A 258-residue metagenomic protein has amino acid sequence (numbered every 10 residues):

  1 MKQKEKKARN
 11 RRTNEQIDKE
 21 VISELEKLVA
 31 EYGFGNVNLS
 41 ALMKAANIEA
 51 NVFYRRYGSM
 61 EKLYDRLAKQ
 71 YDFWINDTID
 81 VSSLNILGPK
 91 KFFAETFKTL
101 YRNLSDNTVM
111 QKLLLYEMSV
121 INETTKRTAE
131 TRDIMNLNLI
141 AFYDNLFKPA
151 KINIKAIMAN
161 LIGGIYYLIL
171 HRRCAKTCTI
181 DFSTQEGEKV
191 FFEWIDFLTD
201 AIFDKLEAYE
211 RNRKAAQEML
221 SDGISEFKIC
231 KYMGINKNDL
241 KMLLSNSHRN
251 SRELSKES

Functional and structural regions predicted by a protein language model:
M1-Q16, E207-Y209: N-terminal intrinsically disordered/low-complexity leader segments
I17, V21-V29, L100, L114: Short hydrophobic clusters on alpha-helical segments that form packing/core surfaces in small helical domains
E20, K27-K62, R66: Helix-turn-helix
E26, A208-I224: Short, amphipathic alpha-helical "recognition" segments used to contact nucleic acids or chromatin
R66, D80-D106, M110, K151-M158: Hydrophobic alpha-helical connector segments
N76-I79, S83, S119-K148, K155-A156 (+1 more regions): Amphipathic alpha-helical packing segments from all-alpha helical-bundle domains
N103-K126, H171-C178: Amphipathic alpha-helical segments used for helix-helix packing
Y143-L198, I202, L206-E207: Hydrophobic/aromatic-rich alpha-helical bundle segments in the mid-to-C-terminal region
